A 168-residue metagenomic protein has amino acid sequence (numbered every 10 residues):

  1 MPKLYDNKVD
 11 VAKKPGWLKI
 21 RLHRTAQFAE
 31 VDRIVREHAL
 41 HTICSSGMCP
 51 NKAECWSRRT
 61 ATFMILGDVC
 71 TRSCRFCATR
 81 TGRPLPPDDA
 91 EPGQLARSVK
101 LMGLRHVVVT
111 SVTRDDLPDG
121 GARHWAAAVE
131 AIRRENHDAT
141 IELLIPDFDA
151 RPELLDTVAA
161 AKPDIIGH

Functional and structural regions predicted by a protein language model:
M1-R72: Flexible, acidic/Gly-rich N-terminal and inter-domain linker regions that tether and position cofactor-handling modules
R58-G167: Conserved Radical SAM active-site core
